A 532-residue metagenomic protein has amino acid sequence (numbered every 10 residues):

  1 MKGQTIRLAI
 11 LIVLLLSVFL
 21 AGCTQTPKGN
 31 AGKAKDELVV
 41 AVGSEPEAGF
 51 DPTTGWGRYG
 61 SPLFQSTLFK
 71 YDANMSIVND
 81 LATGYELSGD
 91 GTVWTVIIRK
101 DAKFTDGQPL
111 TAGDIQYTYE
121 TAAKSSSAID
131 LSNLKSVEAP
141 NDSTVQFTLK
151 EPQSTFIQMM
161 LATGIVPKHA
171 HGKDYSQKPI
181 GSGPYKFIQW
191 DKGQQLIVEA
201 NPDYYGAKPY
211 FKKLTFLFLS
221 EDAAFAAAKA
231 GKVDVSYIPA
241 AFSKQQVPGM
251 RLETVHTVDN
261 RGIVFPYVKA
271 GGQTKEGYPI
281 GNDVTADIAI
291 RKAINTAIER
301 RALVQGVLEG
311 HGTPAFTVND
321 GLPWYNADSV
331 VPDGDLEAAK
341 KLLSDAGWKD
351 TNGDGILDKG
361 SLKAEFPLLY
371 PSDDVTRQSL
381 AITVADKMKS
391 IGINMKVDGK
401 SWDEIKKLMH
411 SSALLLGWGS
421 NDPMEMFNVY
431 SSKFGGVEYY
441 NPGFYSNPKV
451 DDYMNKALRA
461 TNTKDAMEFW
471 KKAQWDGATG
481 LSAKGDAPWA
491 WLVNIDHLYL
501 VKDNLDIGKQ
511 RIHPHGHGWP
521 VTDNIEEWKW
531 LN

Functional and structural regions predicted by a protein language model:
L38-V40, G107, A228-K229, V235-I238 (+5 more regions): Periplasmic binding protein-like
A41-G89, E120, I180: N-terminal lobe/hinge region of extracytoplasmic solute-binding protein
G55, M159-P209, K213, D222-A223 (+3 more regions): Gly/Pro-rich hinge or "lid" segments in bacterial periplasmic/extracellular proteins
E86, A128-A170, Q189: Surface-exposed binding/hinge segments that line and control ligand-binding clefts or catalytic entry sites
T111-T118, D142-Q146, G183-P184, K212-K213 (+4 more regions): Alpha-helical secondary-structure segments
D191, Q195, N295-V331, D335-A338 (+2 more regions): Detector for C-terminal structural segments
P202-Q246, N394-K396: Ligand-site clamp/hinge motif
K349-N421, H497: Ligand/substrate-recognition segments at binding pockets and active sites
